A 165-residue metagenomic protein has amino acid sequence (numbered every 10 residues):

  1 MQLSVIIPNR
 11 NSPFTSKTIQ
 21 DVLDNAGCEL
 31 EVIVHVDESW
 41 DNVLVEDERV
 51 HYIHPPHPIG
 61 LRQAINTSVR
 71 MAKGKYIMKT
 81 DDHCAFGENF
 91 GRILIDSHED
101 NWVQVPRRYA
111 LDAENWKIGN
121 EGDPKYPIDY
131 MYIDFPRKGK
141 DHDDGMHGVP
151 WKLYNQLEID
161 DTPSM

Functional and structural regions predicted by a protein language model:
L3-S12, N25: A conserved hydrophobic helix/loop-capping motif in glycosyltransferases and polysaccharide synthases
N11, H54-L61, Y109: Short, acidic/glycine-rich phosphate-metal binding loop used to engage nucleotide
Q20-E29: Short, acidic, metal-binding catalytic loop of nucleotide-sugar glycosyltransferases
E29-W40, H51-P55: Short beta-strand/loop segment that forms part of the nucleotide-sugar
P56-A72: Glycine-rich, basic loop-to-helix element that forms the pyrophosphate-binding segment of sugar-nucleotide handling
R62, R137-M165: A recurrent flexible, glycine/aromatic-enriched loop bordering the glycosyltransferase active site that acts as
I77: Short aromatic/hydrophobic "clamp" motif used to bind/position activated sugar donors
A85, N89-D141: Conserved donor NDP-sugar-binding/catalytic core segment of glycosyltransferases
